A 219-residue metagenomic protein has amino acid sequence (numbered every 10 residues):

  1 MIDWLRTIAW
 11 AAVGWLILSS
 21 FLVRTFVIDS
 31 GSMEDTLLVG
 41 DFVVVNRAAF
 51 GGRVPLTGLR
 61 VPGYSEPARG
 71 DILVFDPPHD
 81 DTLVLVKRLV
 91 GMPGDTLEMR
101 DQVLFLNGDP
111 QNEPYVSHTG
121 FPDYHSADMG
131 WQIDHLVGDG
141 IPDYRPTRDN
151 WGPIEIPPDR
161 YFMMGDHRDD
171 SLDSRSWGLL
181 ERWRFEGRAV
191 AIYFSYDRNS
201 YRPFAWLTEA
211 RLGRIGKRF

Functional and structural regions predicted by a protein language model:
I2, F21-V27, S32-F219: Soluble "head" domains of membrane/secretory-pathway proteins
D3-F21: Hydrophobic membrane-insertion alpha-helices, especially the h-region of bacterial N-terminal signal peptides
